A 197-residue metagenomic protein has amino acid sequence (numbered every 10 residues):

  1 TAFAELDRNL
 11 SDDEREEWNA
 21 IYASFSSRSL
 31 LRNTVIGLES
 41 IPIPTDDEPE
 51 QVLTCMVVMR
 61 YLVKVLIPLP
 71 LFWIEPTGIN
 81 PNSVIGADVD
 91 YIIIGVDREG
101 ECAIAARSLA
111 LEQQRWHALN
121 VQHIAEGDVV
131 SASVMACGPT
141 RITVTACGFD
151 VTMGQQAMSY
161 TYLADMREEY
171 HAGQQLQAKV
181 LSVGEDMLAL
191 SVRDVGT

Functional and structural regions predicted by a protein language model:
T1-T197: Single-stranded RNA-binding regions, centering on S1/OB-family and related RNA-binding modules
